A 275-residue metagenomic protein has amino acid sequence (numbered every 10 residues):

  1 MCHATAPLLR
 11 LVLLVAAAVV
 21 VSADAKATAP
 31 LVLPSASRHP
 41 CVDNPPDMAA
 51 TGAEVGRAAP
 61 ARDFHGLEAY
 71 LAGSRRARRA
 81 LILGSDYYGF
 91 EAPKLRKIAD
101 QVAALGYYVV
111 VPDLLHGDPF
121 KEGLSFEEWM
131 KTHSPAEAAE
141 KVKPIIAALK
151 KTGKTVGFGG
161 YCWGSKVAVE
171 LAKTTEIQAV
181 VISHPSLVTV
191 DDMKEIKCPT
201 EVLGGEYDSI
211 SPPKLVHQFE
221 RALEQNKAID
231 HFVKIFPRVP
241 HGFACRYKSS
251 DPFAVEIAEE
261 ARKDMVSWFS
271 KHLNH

Functional and structural regions predicted by a protein language model:
C2-H275: N-terminal cap/leader regions of alpha/beta-hydrolase-fold enzymes, predominantly small-molecule hydrolases
